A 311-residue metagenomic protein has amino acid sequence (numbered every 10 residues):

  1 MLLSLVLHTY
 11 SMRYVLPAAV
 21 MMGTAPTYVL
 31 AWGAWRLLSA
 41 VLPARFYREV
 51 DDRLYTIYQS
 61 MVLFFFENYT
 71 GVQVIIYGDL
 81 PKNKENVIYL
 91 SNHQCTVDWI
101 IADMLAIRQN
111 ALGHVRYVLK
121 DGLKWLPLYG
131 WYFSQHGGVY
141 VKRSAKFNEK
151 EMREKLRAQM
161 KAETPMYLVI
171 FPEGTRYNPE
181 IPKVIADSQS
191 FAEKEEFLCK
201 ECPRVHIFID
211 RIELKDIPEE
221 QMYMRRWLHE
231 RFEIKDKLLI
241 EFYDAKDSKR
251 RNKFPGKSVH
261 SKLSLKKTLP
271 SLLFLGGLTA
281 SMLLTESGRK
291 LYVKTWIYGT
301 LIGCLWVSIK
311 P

Functional and structural regions predicted by a protein language model:
M1-I88, I100-I101: Membrane-anchoring hydrophobic helices of lipid-metabolizing enzymes
T9, S39-R48, L112, L123-P127 (+2 more regions): Short, structured coil/loop segments at alpha-helix boundaries
A25, A40, N68, R108 (+3 more regions): A structural signal for alpha-helix termini and helix-coil/disorder junctions
F46, F66, C95, C199-C202 (+1 more regions): Generic recognition of cysteine residues
Y55-Q59, L126, E149, C202: A structural signal for well-ordered alpha-helical scaffolds and beta->alpha junctions
F65-E196: Soluble catalytic domains of membrane acyltransferases
E149-P311: Non-catalytic C-terminal accessory region of glycerolipid acyltransferases and related lyso-lipid remodeling enzymes
